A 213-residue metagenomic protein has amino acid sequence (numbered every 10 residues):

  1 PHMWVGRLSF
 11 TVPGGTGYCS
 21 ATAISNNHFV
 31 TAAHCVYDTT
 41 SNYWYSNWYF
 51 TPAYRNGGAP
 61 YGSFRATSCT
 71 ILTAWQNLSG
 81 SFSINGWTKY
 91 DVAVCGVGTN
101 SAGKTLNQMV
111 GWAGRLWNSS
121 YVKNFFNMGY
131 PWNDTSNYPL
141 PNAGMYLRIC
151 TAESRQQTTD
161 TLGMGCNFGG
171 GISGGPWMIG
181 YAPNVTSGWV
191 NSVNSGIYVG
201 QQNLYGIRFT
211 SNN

Functional and structural regions predicted by a protein language model:
P1-M3, S9-G14, Y45-G103: Conserved catalytic-core segment of clan PA serine endopeptidases
M3-R55, R148-T158, G165, T210: Catalytic histidine site
M3-V5, T16-S20, N26, Y45-N47 (+4 more regions): Extracellular structured ligand-interaction cores
C35-Y37, Y54-G58, T99-G103, P131-N133 (+2 more regions): Acidic glycine-/aspartate-rich tracts in secreted/extracellular proteins
V36, A66-Q76, W132, N167-G170 (+1 more regions): Short, solvent-exposed aromatic-acidic interface loops
G86-G165: Chymotrypsin/trypsin-fold serine protease catalytic domain
N167-V193: Catalytic nucleophile loop of clan PA
N191, I197-N213: C-terminal cap/linker of serine protease catalytic domains
